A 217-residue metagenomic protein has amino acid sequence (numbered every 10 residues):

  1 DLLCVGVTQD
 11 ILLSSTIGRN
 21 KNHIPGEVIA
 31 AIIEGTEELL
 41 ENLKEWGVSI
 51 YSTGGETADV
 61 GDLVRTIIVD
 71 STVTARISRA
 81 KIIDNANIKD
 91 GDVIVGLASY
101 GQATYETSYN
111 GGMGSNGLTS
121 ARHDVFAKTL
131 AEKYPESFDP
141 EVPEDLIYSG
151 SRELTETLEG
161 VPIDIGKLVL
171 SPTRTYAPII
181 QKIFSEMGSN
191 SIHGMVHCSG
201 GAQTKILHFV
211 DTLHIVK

Functional and structural regions predicted by a protein language model:
D1-K217: Helix-biased detector of long, well-ordered alpha-helical tracts
